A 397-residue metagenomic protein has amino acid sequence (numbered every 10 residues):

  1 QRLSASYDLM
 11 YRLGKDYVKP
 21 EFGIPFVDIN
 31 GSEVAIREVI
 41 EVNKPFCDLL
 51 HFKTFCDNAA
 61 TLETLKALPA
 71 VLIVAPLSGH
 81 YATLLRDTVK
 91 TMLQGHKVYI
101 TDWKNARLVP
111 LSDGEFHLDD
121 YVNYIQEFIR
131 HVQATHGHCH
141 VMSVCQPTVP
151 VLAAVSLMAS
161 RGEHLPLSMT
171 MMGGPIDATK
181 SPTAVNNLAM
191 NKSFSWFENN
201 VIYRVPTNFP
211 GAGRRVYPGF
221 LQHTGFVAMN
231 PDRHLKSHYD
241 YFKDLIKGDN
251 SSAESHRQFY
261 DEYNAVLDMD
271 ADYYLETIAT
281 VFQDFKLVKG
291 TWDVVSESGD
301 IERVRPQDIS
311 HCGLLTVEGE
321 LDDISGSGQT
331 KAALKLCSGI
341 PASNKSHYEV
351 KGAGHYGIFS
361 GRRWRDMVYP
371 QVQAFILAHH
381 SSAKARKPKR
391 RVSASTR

Functional and structural regions predicted by a protein language model:
Q1-G31, E63, S395-R397: N-terminal targeting or regulatory segments adjacent to alpha/beta-hydrolase or S9 domains
Q1-L9, H136-G137, A154-D272: Alpha/beta-hydrolase-fold enzymes
E21, P25-D28, S32-V109: Short, surface-exposed "cap/lid" segments of acyl-processing enzymes
L108-S112, V122-C139, V151-S156: Conserved acidic catalytic loop of the alpha/beta-hydrolase fold
M142-T148, G319: Conserved alpha/beta-hydrolase "nucleophile elbow" surrounding the catalytic nucleophile
I309-S310, T316-E318, D322: Short beta-strand/loop motif that positions the catalytic acidic residue of the alpha/beta-hydrolase fold
D323-Q329: Conserved alpha/beta-hydrolase "acid-adjacent" motif
Y348-D366: Catalytic histidine-centered segment of alpha/beta-hydrolase-like enzymes
